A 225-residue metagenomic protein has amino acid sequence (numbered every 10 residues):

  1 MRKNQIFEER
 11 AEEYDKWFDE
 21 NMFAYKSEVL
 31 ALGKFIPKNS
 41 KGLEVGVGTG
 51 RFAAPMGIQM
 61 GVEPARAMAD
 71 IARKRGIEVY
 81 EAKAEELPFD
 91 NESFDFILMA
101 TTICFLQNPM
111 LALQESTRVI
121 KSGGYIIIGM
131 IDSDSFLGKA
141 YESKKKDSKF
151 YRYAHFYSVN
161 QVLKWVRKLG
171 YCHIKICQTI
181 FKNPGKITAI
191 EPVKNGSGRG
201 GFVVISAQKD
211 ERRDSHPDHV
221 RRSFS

Functional and structural regions predicted by a protein language model:
M1-K38, R51, I187, K194-R199: Conserved class I S-adenosyl-L-methionine
L43-E86: Class I SAM-dependent methyltransferase SAM/SAH-binding core
L98: A conserved beta-strand element that flanks and buttresses the S-adenosyl-L-methionine
T101-C104: Short catalytic micro-motifs in class I SAM-dependent methyltransferases
M110-S122: A short glycine-rich, Lys/Arg-flanked "PGG" loop and its adjoining helix->strand segment in the class I
Y125-Y153: Conserved class I S-adenosyl-L-methionine
A154-I176: Short alpha-helix
H173-S225: A C-terminal cap/extension of S-adenosyl-L-methionine-dependent methyltransferases that defines the acceptor-substrate
